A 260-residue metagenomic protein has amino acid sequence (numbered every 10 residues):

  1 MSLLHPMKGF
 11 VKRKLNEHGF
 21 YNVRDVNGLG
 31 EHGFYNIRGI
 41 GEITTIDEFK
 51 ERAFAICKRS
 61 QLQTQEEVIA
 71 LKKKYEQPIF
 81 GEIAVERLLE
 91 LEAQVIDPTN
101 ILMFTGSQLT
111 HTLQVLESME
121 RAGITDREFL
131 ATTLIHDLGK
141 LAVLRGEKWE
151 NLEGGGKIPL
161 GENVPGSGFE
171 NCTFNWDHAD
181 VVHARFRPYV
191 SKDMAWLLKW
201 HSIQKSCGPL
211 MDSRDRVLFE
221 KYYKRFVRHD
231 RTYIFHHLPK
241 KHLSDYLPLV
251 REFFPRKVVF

Functional and structural regions predicted by a protein language model:
L3-L15, G19-G28, H32-G33, V190-D193 (+1 more regions): Histidine-centered, transition-metal-coordinating active-site segments
H5-P165: Acidic/His-rich, divalent-metal-binding segments that scaffold phosphate/diphosphate chemistry
K8, K50, F54, I69-K72 (+6 more regions): Generic detector of well-ordered alpha-helical segments enriched in charged/polar residues, highlighting helical
E17-F20, G33-F34, E48, K74 (+7 more regions): Intrinsically disordered, low-complexity N-terminal regions enriched in serine/proline/glycine with scattered basic
V95-T99, K205, Y233, F253-F260: Short secondary-structure junctions and interdomain/linker hinges
F104-K241: Divalent metal-dependent catalytic cores for phosphoryl transfer on phosphate-bearing substrates
